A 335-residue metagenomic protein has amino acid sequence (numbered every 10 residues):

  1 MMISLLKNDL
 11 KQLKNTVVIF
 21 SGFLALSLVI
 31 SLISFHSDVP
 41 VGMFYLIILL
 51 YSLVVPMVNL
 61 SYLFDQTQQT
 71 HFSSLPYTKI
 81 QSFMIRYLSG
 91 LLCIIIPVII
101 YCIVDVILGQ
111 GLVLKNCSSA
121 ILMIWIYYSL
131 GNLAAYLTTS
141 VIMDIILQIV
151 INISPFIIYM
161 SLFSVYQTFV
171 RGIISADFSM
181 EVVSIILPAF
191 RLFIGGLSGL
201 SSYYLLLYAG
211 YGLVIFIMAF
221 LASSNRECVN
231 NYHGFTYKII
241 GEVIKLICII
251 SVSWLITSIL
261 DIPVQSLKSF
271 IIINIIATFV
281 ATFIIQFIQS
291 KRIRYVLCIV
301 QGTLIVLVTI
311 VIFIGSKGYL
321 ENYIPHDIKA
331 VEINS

Functional and structural regions predicted by a protein language model:
M1-S21: Aromatic- and glycine-rich beta-strand/loop motifs that create alpha-glucan
K14-V18, K79-L108: Selective transmembrane-helix segments that form parts of the transport pathway or gating/packing helices in multipass
V41-Q68: Long, hydrophobic alpha-helical segments
N59-L92, N231: Helix-loop-helix units of permease transmembrane domains in multi-pass membrane transporters, especially ABC
K115-M143, I215: Hydrophobic alpha-helical transmembrane segments of polytopic membrane proteins
I142-P155, N274, V296-T309: Central hydrophobic cores of alpha-helical transmembrane segments in multi-pass integral membrane proteins
I157-I239, V252-I285, Q289-S290, L320-N334: Terminal transmembrane helical anchor/hairpin motif
C248-I249, I285-N322: Internal/C-terminal transmembrane anchor helices
